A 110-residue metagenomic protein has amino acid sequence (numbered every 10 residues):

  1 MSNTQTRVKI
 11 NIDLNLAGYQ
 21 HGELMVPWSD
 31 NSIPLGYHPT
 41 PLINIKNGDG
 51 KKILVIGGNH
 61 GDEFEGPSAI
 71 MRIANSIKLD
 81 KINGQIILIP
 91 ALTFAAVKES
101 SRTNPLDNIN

Functional and structural regions predicted by a protein language model:
M1-N110: Structured catalytic-domain cores with a bias toward divalent-metal coordination
